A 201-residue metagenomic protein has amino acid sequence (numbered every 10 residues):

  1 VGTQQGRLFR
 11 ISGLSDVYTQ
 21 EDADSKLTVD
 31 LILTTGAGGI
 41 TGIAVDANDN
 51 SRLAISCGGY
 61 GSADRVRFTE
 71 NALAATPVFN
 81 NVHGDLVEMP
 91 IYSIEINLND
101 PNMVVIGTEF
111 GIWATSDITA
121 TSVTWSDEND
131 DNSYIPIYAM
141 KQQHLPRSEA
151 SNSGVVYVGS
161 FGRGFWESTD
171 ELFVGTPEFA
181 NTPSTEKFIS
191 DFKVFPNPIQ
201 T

Functional and structural regions predicted by a protein language model:
Q5, L14, G59-Y60, A72 (+4 more regions): Residue-level signature of beta-propeller blades and closely related beta-rich strand-turn architectures in secreted
R7-R10, D64-F68, G111-A114, V155 (+2 more regions): A short loop-to-beta-strand structural motif that recurs across blades of beta-propeller domains
S12-Q20, E70-A75, S116-T121, T169-G175: Short loop/turn segments immediately following beta-strands, especially the blade-tip and inter-blade linker loops
T19-L33, V78-G84, T124-D130: Beta-propeller fold detector
A37-G38, N81-E95, V123-R147: Conserved blade-ending motifs and adjacent loop-strand segments that build the rim/top face of beta-propeller domains
A44-R67, H83-A120: Loop/turn-rich, solvent-exposed surfaces of beta-rich toroidal or solenoidal domains
V45, N181-T201: Surface-exposed, proline-anchored Ser/Thr-rich loop/turn motifs
I135-G175: Blade-level signature of beta-propeller repeat domains, shared across WD40, Kelch, NHL, RCC1 and BNR/Asp-box propellers
